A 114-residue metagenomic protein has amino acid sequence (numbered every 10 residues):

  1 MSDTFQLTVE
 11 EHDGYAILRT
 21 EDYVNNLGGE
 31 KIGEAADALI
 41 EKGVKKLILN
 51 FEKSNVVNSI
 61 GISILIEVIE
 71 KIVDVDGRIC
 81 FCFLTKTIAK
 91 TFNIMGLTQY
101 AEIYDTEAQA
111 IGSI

Functional and structural regions predicted by a protein language model:
M1-R19: Short beta-strand/loop segment at the start of cytosolic alpha/beta domains
H12-G14, E52, A108: Conserved catalytic submotifs in the C-terminal HATPase_c
Y23-Y100: Amphipathic alpha-helical interaction surfaces in cytosolic regulatory modules
L84, E107-A108: Short, ordered loop/turn segments at secondary-structure junctions
E102-T106: Short acidic-hydrophobic, aromatic-tinged amphipathic segments that line or gate anion-handling sites
A108-I114: A charged, well-structured terminal subsegment
